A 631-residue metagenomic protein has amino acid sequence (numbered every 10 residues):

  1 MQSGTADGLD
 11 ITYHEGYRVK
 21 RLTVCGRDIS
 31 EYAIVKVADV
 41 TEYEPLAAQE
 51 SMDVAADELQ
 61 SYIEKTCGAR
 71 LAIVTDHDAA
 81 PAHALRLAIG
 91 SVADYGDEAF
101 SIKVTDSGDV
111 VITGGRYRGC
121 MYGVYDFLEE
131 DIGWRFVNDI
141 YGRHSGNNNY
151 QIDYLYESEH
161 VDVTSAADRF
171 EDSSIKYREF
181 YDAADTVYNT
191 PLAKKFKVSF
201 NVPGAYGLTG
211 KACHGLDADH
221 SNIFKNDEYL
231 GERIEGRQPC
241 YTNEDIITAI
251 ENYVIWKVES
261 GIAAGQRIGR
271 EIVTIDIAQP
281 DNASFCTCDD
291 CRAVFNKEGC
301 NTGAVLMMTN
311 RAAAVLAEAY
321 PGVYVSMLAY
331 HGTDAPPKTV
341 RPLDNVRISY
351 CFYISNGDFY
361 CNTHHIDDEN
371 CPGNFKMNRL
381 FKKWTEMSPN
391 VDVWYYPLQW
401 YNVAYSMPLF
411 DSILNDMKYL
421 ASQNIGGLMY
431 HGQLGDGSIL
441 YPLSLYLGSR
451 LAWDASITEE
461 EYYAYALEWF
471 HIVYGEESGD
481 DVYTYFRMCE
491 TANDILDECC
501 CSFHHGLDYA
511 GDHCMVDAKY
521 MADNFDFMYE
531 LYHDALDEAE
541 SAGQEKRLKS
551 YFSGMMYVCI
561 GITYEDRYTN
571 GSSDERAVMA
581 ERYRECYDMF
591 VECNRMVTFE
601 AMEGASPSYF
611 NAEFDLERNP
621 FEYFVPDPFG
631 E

Functional and structural regions predicted by a protein language model:
M1-K103, V161-A167: Acidic, contiguous N-terminal accessory segments
V54-E58, Y62-T66, D94-T274, A278-M307 (+2 more regions): Feature activates predominantly on carbohydrate-active enzymes
D76, N424, L451-E631: Catalytic domains of carbohydrate-active enzymes that cleave complex glycans
T242-T248, W256, D368-E477, T484: Structured mid-domain segments that build the active-site/substrate or prosthetic-cofactor binding neighborhood
I272-D276, Y324-S326, N345-S349, N390-W394 (+1 more regions): Structural preference for beta-strand elements that scaffold enzyme active sites
N296-A312, L343-N362, L420, R450-E459: Acidic, His- and aromatic-enriched active-site or binding-groove loops in soluble protein domains that engage sugars
T309-A335, V391-L398, Y430-H431: Aromatic-lined carbohydrate-recognition surfaces of secreted/lumenal glycan-active proteins
S326-G357, A404-S412, G437-L445: Substrate-binding cleft/loops of secretory-pathway carbohydrate-active enzymes
